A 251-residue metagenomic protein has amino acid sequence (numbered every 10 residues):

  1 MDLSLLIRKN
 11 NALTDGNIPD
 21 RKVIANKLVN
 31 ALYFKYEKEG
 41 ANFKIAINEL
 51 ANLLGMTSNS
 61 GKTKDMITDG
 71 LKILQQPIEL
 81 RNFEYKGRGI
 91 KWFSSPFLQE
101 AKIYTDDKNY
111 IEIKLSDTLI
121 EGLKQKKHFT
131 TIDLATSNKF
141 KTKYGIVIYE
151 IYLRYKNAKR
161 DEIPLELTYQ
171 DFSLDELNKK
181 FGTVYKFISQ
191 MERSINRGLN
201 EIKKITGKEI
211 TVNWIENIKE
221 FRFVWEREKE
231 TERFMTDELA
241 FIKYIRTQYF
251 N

Functional and structural regions predicted by a protein language model:
M1-N251: Charged, alpha-helix-forming regions
